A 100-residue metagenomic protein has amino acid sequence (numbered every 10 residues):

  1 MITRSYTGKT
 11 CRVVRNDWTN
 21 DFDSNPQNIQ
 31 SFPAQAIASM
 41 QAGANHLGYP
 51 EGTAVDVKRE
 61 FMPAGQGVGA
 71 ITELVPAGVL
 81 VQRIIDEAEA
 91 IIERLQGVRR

Functional and structural regions predicted by a protein language model:
M1-R100: Conserved active-site-proximal phosphate/metal-binding subdomains
